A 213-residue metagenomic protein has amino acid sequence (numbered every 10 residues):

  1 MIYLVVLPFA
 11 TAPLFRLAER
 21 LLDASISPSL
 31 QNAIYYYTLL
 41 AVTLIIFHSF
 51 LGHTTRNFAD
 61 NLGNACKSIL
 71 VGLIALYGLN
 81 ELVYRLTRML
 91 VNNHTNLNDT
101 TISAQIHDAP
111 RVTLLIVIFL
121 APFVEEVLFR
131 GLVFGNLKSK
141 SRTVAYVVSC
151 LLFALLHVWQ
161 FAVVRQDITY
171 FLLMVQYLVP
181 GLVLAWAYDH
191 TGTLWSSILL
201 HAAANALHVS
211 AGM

Functional and structural regions predicted by a protein language model:
M1-L4, P28-Y36, N64-I69, A109-L114 (+4 more regions): Residue-level signature of transmembrane alpha-helical entry/exit and packing/kink sites in multi-pass membrane
M1-P13, L39, L70-L76, Y146-L152: Alpha-helical transmembrane segments
I2-F50, L97-D108, V112: Alpha-helical transmembrane segments in multi-pass membrane proteins
P13-D23, T87, V158-V164: Juxtamembrane "helix-exit" motif on the non-cytosolic side of transmembrane helices
A18-S29, R88-N93, L137-V147: Membrane interface segments of multi-pass transport proteins and intramembrane proteases
D23-S27, G52-A121: Juxtamembrane helix-loop-helix connectors linking adjacent transmembrane helices in multi-pass membrane enzymes
I45-T55, A187-H190: Structural signal for the C-terminal ends of transmembrane alpha-helices and the immediately following loop
E81, P110-M213: Transmembrane helix-loop-helix hairpins at the membrane interface of multi-pass integral membrane proteins
